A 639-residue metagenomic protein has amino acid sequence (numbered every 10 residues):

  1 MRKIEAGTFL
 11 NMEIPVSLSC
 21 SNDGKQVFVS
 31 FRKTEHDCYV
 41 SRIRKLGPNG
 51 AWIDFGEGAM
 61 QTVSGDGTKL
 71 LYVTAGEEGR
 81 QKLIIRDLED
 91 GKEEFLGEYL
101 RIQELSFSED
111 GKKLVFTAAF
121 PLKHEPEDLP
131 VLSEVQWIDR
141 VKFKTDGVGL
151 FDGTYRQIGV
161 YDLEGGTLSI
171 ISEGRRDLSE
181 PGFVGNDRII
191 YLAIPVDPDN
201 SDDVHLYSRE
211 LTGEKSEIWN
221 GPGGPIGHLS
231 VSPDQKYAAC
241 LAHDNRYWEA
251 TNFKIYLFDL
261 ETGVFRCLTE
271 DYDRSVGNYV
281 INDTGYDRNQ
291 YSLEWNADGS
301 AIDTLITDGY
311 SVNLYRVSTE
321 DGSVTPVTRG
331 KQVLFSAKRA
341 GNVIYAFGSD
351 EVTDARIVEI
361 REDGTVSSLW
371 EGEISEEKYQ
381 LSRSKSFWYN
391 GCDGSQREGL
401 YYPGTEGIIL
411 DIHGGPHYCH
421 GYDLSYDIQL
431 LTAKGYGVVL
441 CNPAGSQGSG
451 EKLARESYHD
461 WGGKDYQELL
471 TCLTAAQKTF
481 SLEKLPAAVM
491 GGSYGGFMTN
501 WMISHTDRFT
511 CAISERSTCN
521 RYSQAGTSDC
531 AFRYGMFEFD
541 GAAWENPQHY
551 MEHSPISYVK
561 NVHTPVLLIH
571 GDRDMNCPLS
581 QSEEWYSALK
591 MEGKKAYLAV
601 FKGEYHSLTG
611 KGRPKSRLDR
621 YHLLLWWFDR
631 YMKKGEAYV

Functional and structural regions predicted by a protein language model:
I4-L10, G50-F55, K92-L96, T167-S172 (+4 more regions): A short beta-strand motif characteristic of beta-propeller blades
M12-V27, D54-T74, E98-T117, T145-V148 (+8 more regions): Conserved beta-propeller blade repeats
V16-S19, V115, H124, Q136 (+9 more regions): Non-catalytic accessory segments flanking enzyme active sites
H36-V40, G76-Q81, G149-Y155, P198-V204 (+3 more regions): Short, solvent-exposed loop/turn segments at conserved positions within beta-propeller repeat blades
G47-N49, D87-G91, D162-G166, E210-G213 (+3 more regions): Short loop/turn segments that connect beta-strands within beta-propeller blades
A119-G159, D203-H205, F253-Y256, L268-D271 (+2 more regions): Predominantly five- to eight-bladed beta-propeller fold
G372-T479, K484-L485, G492, G526-T527: Cap/lid segment of the alpha/beta-hydrolase catalytic domain
P443-V639: Active-site-proximal cap/loop segments of hydrolase catalytic domains
